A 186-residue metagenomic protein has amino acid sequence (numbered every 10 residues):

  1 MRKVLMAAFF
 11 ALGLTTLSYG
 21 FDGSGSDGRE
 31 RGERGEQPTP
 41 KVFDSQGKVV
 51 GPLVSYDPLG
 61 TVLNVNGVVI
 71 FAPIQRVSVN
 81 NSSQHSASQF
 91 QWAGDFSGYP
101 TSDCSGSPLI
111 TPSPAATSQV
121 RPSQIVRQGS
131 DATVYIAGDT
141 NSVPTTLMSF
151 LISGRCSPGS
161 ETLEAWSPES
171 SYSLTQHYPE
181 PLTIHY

Functional and structural regions predicted by a protein language model:
M1-V4: Positively charged n-region of N-terminal signal peptides that target proteins for export
A7-T15: Bacterial N-terminal signal peptides
T16-G20: Sec/Tat signal peptide C-region and signal peptidase I cleavage site
F21-R29: Cleaved targeting-peptide boundary
R29-G94: Short N-terminal edge-element motif at the start of the domain
Y99-P100: Predominantly extracellular/luminal cell-surface or secreted proteins
C104-S157: An exposed acidic His-Trp-rich patch
S142-Y186: Low-complexity intrinsically disordered segments
